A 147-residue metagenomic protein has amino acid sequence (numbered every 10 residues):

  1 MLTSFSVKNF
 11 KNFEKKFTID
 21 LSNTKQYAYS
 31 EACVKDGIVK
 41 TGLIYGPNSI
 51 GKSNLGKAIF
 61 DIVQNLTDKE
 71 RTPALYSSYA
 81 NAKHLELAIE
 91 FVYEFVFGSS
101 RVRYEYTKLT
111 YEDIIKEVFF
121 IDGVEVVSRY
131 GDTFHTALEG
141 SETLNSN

Functional and structural regions predicted by a protein language model:
M1-F60: Pre-Walker A-like glycine/lysine-rich segment at the N-terminus of P-loop NTPase domains
S4, V92, K116: Conserved beta-strand and immediately adjacent loop positions that scaffold enzyme active sites
K8-F10, E94-V96, F120: A generic structural motif
F13-K15, G98-V102, V124: Short acidic/polar mixed-charge low-complexity motifs
K15-F17, Y29, V102-R103, I114-K116: Short acidic, gly/pro-rich beta-turn/loop elements at beta-sheet edges and active-site/ligand-binding grooves
K35-I38, N48-S53, A74-L75, G123-E125 (+1 more regions): Short C-terminal domain-edge/linker segments immediately following a structured domain
G37, L43, G56-E112: Conserved P-loop NTP-binding catalytic core
K108-N147: Electropositive, glycine-dotted interaction segments that contact anionic polymers or phosphate-rich ligands
